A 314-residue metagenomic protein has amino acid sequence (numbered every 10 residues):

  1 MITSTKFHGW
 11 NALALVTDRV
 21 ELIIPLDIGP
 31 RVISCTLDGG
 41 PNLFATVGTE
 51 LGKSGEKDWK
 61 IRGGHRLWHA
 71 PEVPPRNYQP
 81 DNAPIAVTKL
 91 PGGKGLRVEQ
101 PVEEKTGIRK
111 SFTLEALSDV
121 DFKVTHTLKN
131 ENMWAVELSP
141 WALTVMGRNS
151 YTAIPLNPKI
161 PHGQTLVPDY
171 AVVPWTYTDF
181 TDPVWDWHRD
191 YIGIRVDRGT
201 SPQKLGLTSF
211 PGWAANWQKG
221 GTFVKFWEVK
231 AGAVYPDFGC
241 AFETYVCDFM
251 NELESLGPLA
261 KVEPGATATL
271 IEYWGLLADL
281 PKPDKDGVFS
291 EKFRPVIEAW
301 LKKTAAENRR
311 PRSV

Functional and structural regions predicted by a protein language model:
M1-A12, K60, R66, M250-K261: Short acidic, Pro/Gly- and aromatic-enriched capping/linker segments at domain boundaries
M1-F7, H69-D121, M133, E137-L138 (+2 more regions): Extended, loop-rich substrate-binding clefts of extracytoplasmic carbohydrate-active enzymes
L13-V16, V20-L22, L26-S34, N42 (+4 more regions): A contiguous, surface-exposed recognition patch within enzymatic or periplasmic domains that forms
V16-P80, A233: Acidic-aromatic substrate-binding/catalytic surfaces of carbohydrate-active enzymes
F122-V124, A268: Hydrophobic core residues within well-ordered beta-strands of beta-rich domains
E291-N308: Short, cationic low-complexity segments
